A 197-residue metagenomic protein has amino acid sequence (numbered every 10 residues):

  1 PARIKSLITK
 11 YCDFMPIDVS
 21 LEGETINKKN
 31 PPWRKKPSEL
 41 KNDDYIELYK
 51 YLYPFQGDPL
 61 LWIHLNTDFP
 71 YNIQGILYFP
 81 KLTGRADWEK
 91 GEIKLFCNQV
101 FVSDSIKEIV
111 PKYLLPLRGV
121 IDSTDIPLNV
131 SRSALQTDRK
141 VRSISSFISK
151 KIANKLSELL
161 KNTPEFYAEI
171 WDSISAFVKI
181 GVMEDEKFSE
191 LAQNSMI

Functional and structural regions predicted by a protein language model:
P1-I197: Conserved GHKL (Bergerat-fold) ATPase module
